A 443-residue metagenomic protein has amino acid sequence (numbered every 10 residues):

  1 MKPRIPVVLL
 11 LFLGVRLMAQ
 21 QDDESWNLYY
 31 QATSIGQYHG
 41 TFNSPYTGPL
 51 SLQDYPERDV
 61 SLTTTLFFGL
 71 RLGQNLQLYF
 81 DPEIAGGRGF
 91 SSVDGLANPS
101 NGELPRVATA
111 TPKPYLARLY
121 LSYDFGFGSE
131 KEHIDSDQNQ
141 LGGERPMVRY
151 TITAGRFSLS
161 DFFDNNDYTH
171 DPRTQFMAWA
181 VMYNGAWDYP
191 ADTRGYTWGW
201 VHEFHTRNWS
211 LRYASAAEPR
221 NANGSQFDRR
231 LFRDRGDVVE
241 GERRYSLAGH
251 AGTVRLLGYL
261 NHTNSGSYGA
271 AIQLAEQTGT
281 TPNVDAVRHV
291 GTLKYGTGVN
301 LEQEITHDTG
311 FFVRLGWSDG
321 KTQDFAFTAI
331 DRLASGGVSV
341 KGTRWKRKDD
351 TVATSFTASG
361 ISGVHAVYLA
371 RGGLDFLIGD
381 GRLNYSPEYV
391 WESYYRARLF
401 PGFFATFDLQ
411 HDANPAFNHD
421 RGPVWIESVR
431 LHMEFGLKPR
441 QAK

Functional and structural regions predicted by a protein language model:
E24, R58-T64, P112-A117, R194-W198 (+6 more regions): Residues that define the transmembrane beta-barrel architecture of outer-membrane proteins
L28, A32-G36, F80-I84, I152-R156 (+7 more regions): Transmembrane beta-barrel strands of outer-membrane/channel proteins
Y30, T64-L70, L119-Y123, A154 (+9 more regions): Residues on the lipid-exposed face of transmembrane beta-strands in outer-membrane beta-barrel proteins
G40, N75-L78, G128-E132, N208-Y213 (+5 more regions): Repeated loop/turn-to-beta-strand initiation elements of outer-membrane beta-barrel proteins
D94-T111, Y115, G128-G236, E240 (+2 more regions): Surface-exposed coil loops of outer-membrane beta-barrel proteins
R118-E130, P423-K443: Outer-membrane beta-barrel "beta-signal"
W179-L301, T306-F311, L315-T322, A329 (+1 more regions): Signature for the C-terminal beta-barrel architecture of outer-membrane proteins
E242, L257-G291, F312, D319 (+3 more regions): Outer membrane beta-barrel transmembrane domains
